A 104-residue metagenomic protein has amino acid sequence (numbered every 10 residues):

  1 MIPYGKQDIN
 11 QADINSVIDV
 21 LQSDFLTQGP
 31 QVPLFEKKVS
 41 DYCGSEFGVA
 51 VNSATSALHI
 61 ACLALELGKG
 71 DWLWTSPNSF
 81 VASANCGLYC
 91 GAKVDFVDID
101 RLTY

Functional and structural regions predicted by a protein language model:
M1-G68, Y89-C90: Conserved PLP-binding active-site segment in aminotransferase class I/II-type PLP enzymes
L63-Y104: PLP-dependent aminotransferase-like
